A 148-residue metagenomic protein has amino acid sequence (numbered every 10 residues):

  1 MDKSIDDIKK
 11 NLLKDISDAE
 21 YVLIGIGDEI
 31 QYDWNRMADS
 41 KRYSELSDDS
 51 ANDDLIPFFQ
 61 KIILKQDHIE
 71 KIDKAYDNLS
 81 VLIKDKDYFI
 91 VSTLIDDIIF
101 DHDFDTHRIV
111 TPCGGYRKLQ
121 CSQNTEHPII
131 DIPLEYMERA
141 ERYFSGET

Functional and structural regions predicted by a protein language model:
M1-T148: Conserved catalytic core of sirtuin-type NAD+-dependent deacylases
